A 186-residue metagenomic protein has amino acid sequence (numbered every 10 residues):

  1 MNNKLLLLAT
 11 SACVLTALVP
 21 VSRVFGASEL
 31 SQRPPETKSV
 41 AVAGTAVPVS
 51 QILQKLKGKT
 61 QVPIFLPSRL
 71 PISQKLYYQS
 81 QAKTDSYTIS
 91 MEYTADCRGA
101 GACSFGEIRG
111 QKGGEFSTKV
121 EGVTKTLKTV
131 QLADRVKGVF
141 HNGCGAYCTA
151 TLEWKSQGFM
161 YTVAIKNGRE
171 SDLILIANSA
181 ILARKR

Functional and structural regions predicted by a protein language model:
M1-A9: Bacterial N-terminal signal peptides that target proteins for export
L6, P71, D96-R98, F159-Y161 (+1 more regions): Generic "edge-of-domain/loop-turn" microfeature
A12-C13: Repetitive helical segments and hydrophobic/amphipathic motifs
T16-R23: C-terminal segment of classical bacterial N-terminal signal peptides
R23-E29, K185-R186: Soluble, non-membrane globular domain cores that form compact, hydrophobic packing and curved binding surfaces
E29-S156: Short, solvent-exposed recognition patches
Q157-R186: Surface-exposed amphipathic alpha-helical segments
